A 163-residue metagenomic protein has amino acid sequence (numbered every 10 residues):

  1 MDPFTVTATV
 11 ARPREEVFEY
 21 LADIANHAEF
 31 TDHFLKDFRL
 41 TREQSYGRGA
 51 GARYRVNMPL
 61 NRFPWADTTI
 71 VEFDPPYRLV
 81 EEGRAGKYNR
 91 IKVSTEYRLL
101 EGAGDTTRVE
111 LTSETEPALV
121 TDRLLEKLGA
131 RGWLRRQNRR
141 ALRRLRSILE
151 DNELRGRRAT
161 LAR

Functional and structural regions predicted by a protein language model:
M1-S45, R163: Hydrophobic ligand-binding cavity/cleft-lining segments
M1-T9, E15, G51-R53, W65 (+3 more regions): Intrinsic-disorder/low-complexity, polar/charged segments enriched in Ser/Thr/Lys/Arg/Asp/Glu/Gln
V6-A8, L40, A66-E72, G83-R84 (+2 more regions): Hydrophobic/aromatic beta-strand elements that line small-molecule binding cavities or substrate pockets in beta-rich
P13-E19, W133, Q137, A141: Short amphipathic alpha-helical segments
F18, E29, P64-A66, V80 (+2 more regions): Short acidic, gly/pro-rich beta-turn/loop elements at beta-sheet edges and active-site/ligand-binding grooves
Y20, F30, E72-F73, R136: Conserved catalytic core of Hanks-type protein kinase domains
F38-Y88, T106-R108, R140-R163: Glycine-rich portal/gate segments that line the openings of hydrophobic small-molecule binding cavities
R84-R139, G156-R158: Beta-strand/loop substructures that line and gate deep hydrophobic ligand-binding cavities in soluble
